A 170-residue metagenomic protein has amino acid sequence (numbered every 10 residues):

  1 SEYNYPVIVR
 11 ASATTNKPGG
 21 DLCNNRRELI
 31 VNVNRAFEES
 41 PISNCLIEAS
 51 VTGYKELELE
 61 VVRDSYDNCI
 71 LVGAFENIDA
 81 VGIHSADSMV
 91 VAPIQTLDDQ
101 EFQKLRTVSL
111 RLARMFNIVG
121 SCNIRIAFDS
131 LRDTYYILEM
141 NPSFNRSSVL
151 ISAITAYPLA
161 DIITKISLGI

Functional and structural regions predicted by a protein language model:
Y3-P6, N16-P18, C23-I170: ATP-dependent carboxylate activation and anion-phosphoryl transfer catalytic cores that bind Mg-ATP to form
I8-A11: Active-site proximal helix-loop segment of RNase H-like, two-metal nucleases, encompassing DDE(D)
